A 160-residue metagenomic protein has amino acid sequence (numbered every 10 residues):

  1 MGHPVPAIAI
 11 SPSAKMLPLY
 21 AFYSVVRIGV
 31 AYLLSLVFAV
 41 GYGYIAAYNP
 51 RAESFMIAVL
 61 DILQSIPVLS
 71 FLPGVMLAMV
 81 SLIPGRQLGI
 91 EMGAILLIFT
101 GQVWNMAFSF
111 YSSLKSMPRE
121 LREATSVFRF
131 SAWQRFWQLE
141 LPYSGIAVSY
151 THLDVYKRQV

Functional and structural regions predicted by a protein language model:
M1, G29, L33, V37 (+1 more regions): Hydrophobic alpha-helical transmembrane segments of multi-pass integral membrane proteins
M1-L33, L88-E91: N-terminal, non-cleaved signal-anchor transmembrane helix
A14, P18, A52-M56, M92 (+4 more regions): Alpha-helical membrane-protein architecture signal
P18-V30, L60-Q64, G145, S149: Alpha-helical membrane-interface segments at transmembrane helix boundaries
A31-D61, P73: Transmembrane-helix boundary motif in ABC transporter permease subunits
D61-G101: Generic hydrophobic transmembrane alpha-helix motif, especially the helices
S109-V148: Short cytoplasmic-facing helical segments at TM-TM junctions of multi-pass membrane proteins
T151-Q159: Conserved small/polar residues in nucleotide/adenosyl-binding loops
